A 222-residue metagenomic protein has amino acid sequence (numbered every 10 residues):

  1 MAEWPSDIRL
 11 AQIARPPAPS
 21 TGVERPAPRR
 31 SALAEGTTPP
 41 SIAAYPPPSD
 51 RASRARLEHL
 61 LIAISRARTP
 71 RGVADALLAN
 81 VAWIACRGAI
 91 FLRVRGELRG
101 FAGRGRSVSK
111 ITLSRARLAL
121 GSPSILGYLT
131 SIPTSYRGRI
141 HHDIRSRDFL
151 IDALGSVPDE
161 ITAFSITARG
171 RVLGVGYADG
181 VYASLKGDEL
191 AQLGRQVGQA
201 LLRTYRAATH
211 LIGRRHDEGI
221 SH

Functional and structural regions predicted by a protein language model:
M1-S49, H222: Intrinsically disordered, low-complexity acidic segments enriched in Asp/Glu and Pro
P46, R206-H222: Signal-transducing coiled-coil/dimerization helices and immediately adjacent hinge/linker segments that couple sensory
R56-P70: Short regulatory/linker helices and ligand/cofactor-binding micro-motifs at input modules
F91-L113: GAF sensory/regulatory domain recognition with acknowledged cross-activation on helical regulatory dimers
K110-F149: Regulatory sensory and allosteric helical modules in signal-transduction proteins and certain transcription factors
F149-R171: Helix-to-coil/beta transition segments that act as allosteric "coupling" elements at the rims of sensory or catalytic
L173-S184, R203: Short beta-strand-to-loop transition segments that serve as allosteric relay/switch motifs in sensory/regulatory domains
A183-L202, I212: Amphipathic alpha-helical "output/dimerization" segments
